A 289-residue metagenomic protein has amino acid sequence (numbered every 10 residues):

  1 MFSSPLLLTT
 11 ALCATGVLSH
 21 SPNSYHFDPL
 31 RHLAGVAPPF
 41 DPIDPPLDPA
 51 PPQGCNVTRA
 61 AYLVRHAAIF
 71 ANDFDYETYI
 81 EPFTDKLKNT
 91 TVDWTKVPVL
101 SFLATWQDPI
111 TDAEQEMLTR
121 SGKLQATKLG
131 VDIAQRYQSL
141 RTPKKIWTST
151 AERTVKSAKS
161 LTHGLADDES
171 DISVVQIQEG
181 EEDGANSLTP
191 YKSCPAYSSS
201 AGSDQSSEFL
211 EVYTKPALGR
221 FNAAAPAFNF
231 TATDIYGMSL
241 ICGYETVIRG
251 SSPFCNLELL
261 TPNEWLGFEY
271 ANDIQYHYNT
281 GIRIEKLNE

Functional and structural regions predicted by a protein language model:
M1-S21: Fungal secretory targeting signals
H20-T142, E152-E289: Signature for phosphate-centric chemistry
K145-S149: Short glycine-rich or small-residue beta-strand-to-loop segments that form or flank ligand, phosphate, metal/Fe-S
